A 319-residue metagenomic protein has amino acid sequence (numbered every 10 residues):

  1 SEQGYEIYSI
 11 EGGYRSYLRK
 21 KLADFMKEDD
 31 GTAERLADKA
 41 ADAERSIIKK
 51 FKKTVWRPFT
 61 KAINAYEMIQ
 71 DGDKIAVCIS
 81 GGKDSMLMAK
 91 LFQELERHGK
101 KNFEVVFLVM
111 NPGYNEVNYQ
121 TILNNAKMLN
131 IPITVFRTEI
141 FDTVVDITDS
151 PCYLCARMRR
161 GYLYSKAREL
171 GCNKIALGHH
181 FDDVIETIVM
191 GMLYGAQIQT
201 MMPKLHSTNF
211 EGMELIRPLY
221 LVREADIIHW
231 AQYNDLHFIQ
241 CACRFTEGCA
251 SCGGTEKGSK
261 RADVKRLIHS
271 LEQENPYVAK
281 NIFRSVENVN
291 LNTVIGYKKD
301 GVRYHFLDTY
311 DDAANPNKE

Functional and structural regions predicted by a protein language model:
S1-D42: Rhodanese-like catalytic fold shared by cysteine-dependent sulfurtransferases and DSP/PTP-type phosphatases
Q3, L129-N130, E211, N234: Short, structured coil segments at secondary-structure junctions
G13-Y14, I140, F181, F245: Conserved beta-strand edge residues that scaffold enzyme active sites
G31-A41, M158-L170, P203-F210, K265-S285: Short, basic, helix/turn surface patches
A33-I198, M202, A225-D226, Y233 (+1 more regions): ATP-dependent adenylation/nucleotidyltransferase module used to activate substrates
D182-I268: Catalytic subdomain that performs nucleotidyl-dependent activation
L236-E319: The feature marks non-catalytic terminal segments
